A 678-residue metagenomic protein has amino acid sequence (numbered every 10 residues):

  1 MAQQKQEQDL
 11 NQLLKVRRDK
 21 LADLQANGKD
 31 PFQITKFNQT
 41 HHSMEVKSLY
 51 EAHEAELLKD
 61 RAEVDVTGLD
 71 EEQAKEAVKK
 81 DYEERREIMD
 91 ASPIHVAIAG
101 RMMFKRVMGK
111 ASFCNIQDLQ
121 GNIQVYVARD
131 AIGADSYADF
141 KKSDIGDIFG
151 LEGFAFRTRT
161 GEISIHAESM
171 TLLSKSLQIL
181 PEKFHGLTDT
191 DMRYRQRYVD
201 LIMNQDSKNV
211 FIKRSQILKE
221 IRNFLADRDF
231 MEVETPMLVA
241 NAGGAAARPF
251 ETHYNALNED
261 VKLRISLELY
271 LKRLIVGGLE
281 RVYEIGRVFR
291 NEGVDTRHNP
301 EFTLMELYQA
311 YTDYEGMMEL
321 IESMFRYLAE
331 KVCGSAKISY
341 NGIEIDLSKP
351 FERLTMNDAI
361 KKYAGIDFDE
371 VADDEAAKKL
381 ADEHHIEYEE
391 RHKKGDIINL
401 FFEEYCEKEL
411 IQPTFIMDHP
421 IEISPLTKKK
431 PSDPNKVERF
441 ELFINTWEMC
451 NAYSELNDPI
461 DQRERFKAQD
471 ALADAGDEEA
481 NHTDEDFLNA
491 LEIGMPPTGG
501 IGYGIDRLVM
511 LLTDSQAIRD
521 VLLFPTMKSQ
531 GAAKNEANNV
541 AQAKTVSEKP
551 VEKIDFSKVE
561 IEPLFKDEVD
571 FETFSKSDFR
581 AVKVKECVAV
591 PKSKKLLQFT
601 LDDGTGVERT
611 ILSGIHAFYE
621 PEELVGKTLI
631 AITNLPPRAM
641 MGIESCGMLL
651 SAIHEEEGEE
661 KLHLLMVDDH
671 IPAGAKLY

Functional and structural regions predicted by a protein language model:
M1-A22, N27-D30, Q530-E572: Intrinsic disorder at enzyme termini
A2-L10, K15-G316, R326, Y405 (+2 more regions): Class II aminoacyl-tRNA synthetase-like tRNA-binding/catalytic domains
S92, S136-D139, P497, D570 (+2 more regions): Short, conserved secondary-structure segments in the cores of folded domains
M103, G121, D130, F156 (+20 more regions): Short, glycine-/Ser/Thr-/acidic-enriched flexible segments
N122-Q124, E162, D260, E448 (+2 more regions): Short, mixed charged/polar active-site loops that provide acid/base catalysis or chelate metal/phosphate cofactors
A242-P249, Y327-M449, A468-M495: Metal-assisted phosphate- and nucleotidyl-transfer catalytic regions
L263-L267, G277-F289, N299-D313, F401 (+1 more regions): TRNA-recognition modules of translation machinery and tRNA-sensing kinases, especially anticodon-binding
V540-Y678: Phosphate-backbone binding interfaces of nucleic-acid-interacting proteins
